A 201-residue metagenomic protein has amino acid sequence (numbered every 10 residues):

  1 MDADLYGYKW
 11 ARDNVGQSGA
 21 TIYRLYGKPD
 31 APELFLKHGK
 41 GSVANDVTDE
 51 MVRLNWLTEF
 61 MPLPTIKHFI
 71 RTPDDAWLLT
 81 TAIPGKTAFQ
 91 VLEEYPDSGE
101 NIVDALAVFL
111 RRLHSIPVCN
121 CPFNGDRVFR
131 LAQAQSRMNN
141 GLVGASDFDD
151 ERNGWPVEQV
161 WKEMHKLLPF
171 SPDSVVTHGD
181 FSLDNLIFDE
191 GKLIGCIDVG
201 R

Functional and structural regions predicted by a protein language model:
M1-D2, S115-G179: An alpha-helical support segment within catalytic cores of ATP-dependent transferases
M1-W10: Juxta-kinase regulatory segment immediately upstream of eukaryotic protein kinase catalytic domains
G7, P32-E33, F60-L63, D173 (+1 more regions): A generic structural signal for alpha->beta connector loops
R12-F123: ATP-binding pocket architecture of kinase catalytic cores
N14-T21, G144-N153, V199-R201: Amphipathic, soluble alpha/beta structural segments
T21-Y26, V160-R201: Active-site acidic catalytic loop and adjacent metal/ATP-binding pocket of ATP-dependent phosphoryl transfer enzymes
L36, D126, I197: Active-site donor/metal-binding and catalytic loop motifs of nucleotide-sugar-dependent glycosylation enzymes
